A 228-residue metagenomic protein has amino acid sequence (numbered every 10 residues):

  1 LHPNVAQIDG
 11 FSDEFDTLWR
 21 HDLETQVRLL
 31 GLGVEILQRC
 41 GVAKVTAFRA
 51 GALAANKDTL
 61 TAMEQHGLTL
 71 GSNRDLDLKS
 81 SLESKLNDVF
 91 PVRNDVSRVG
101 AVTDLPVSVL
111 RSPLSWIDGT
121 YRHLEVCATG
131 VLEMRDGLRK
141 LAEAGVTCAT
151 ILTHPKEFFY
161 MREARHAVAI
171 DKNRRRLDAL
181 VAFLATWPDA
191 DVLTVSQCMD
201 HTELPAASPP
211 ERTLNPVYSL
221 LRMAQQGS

Functional and structural regions predicted by a protein language model:
L1, T46-F48, L70-N73, T103-L105 (+2 more regions): Hydrophobic faces of well-ordered beta-strands that scaffold small-molecule active sites in alpha/beta enzyme cores
L1-A50, A54: Metal-dependent polysaccharide deacetylase catalytic core of the NodB/CE4 family, i.e., the active-site-bearing domain
H2-N4, A52-A55, D75-D77, V109-S112 (+3 more regions): Short, solvent-exposed loop/turn segments at secondary-structure junctions
Q7-R20, D118-R122, M161-H166: Surface-exposed, active-site-proximal loop segments in enzymatic domains
R28, L32-E35, D58, Q65 (+2 more regions): Alpha-helical scaffolding segments of alpha/beta enzyme cores, especially the outer helices of TIM-barrel or partial
G41-K44, G67, G145-T147: Short loop/turn motifs at secondary-structure junctions
R49-A144: Active-site-adjacent pocket scaffolds in enzyme catalytic domains
H123-S228: C-terminal domain-boundary segment and adjacent tail
